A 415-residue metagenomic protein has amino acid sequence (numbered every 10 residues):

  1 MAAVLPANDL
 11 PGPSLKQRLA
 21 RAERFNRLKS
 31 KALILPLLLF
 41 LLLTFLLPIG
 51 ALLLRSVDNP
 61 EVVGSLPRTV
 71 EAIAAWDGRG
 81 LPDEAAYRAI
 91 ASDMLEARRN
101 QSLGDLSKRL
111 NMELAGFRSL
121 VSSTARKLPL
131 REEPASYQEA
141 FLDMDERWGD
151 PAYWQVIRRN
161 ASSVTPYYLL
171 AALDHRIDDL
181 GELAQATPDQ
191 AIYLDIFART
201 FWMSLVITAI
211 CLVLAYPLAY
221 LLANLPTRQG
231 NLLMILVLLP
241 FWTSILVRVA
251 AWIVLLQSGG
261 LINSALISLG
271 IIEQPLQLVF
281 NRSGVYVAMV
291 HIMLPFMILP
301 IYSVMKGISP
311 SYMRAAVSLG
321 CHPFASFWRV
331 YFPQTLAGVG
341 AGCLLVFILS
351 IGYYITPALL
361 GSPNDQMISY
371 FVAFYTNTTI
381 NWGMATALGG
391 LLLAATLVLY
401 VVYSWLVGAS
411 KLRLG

Functional and structural regions predicted by a protein language model:
M1-A32, A51, R55-L194: Membrane-topology segments of multi-pass transport proteins
K16-E23, A51, I207-L238, I253 (+3 more regions): Transmembrane-helix boundary motif in ABC transporter permease subunits
K16-E23, R248-V290, L360-N364: Membrane-interfacial helix termini and adjacent extracytoplasmic/periplasmic loops of multi-pass transporters
N26, S65-R68, A72, A358 (+1 more regions): Interhelical loop and adjacent transmembrane-helix boundary motif in polytopic membrane transport permeases
A32-L33, I192-M203, I267-F296, C343: Loop-to-helix entry region at the N-terminal start of transmembrane alpha-helices in multi-pass membrane transporters
L39, V237, H291, F296-Y302 (+3 more regions): Transmembrane alpha-helices
Q190-L221, F332: Transmembrane alpha-helix signature in integral membrane proteins
Y302-M313, V317, T386-G415: C-terminal transmembrane helix and the adjacent membrane-cytosol boundary/short C-terminal tail of inner/organellar
